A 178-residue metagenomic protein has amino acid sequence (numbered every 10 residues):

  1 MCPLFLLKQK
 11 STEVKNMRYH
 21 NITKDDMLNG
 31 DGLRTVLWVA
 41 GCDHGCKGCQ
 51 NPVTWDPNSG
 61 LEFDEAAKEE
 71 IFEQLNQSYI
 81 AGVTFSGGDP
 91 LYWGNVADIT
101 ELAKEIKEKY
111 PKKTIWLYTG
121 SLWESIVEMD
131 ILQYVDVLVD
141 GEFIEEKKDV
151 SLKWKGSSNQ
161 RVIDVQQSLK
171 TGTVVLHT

Functional and structural regions predicted by a protein language model:
L7, T12-W38, N51-P57, V174-V175: N-terminal [4Fe-4S]-dependent radical SAM core
K15-Y19, L33, N51-W116, S121-E128: Conserved Radical SAM active-site core
N16, K112, Y134-V135, N159: A generic structural signal for alpha->beta connector loops
G41-G45: Short pre-active-site segment immediately N-terminal to redox-active cysteine/selenocysteine motifs in thiol-based
N76, V127-K147: Structural recognition of alpha->loop->beta junctions
W93-I99, K104-K107, K148-T178: P-loop/Walker A phosphate-binding loop and immediately adjacent motor/lid segment at beta-alpha junctions
